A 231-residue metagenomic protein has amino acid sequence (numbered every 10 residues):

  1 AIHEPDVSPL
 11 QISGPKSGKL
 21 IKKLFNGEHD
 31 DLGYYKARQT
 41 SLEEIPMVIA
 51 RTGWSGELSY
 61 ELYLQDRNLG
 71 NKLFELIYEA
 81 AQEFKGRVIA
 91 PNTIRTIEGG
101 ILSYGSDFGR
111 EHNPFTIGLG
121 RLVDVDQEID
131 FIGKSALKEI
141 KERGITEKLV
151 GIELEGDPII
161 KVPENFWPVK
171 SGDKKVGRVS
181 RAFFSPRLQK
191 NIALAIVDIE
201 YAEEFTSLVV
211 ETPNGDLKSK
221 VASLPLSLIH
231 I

Functional and structural regions predicted by a protein language model:
A1-I229: Conserved, structured C-terminal
